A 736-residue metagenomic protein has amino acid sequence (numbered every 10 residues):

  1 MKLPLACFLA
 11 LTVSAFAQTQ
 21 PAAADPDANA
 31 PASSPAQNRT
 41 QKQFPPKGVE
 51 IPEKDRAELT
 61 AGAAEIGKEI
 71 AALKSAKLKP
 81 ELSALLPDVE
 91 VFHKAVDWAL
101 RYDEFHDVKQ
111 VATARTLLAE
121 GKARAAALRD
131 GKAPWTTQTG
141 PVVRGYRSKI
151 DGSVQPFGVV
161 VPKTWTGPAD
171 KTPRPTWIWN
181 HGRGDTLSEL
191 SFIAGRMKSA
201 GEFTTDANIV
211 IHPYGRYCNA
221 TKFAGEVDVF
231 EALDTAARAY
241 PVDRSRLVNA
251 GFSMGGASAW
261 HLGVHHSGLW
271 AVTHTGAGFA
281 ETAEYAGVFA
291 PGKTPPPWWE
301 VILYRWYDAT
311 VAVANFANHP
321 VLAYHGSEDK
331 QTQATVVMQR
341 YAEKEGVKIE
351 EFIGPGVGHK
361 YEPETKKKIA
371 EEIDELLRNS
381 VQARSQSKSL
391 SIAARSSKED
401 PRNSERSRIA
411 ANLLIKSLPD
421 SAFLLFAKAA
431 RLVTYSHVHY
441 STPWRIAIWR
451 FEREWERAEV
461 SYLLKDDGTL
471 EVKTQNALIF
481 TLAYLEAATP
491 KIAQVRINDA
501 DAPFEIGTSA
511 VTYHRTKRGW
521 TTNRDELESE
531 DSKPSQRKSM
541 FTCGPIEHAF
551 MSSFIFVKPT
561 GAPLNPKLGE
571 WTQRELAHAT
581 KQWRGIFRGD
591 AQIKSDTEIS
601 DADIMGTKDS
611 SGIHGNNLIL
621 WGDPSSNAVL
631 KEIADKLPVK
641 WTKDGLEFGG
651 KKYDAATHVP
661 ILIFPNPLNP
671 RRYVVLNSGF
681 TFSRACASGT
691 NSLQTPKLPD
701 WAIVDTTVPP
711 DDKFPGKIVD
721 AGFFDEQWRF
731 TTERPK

Functional and structural regions predicted by a protein language model:
Q20-V49, Y102-R174: A domain-start/cap signature at the N-terminus of enzymes
N29-V89: Amphipathic, heptad-repeat alpha-helical segments
T164-T172, K222-M254, V264-W270, N315 (+1 more regions): Gly/Ser-rich "nucleophile elbow"/oxyanion-hole loop immediately N-terminal to the catalytic nucleophile in hydrolases
K171-Y240: Active-site machinery of serine-nucleophile hydrolases
G182-R196, G268-H319: Mobile cap/lid helix-loop segments that gate and shape the active-site cleft of serine hydrolases
N249-G251, G276, Y324: Short beta-strand immediately N-terminal to the catalytic nucleophile in serine-hydrolase-like folds
A290-Y361, A370: The feature captures the conserved acid-bearing segment of alpha/beta-hydrolase catalytic domains
E471, I479-E486, P490-K736: Solvent-exposed alpha-helical segments and adjacent loops that form catalytic or protein-interaction surfaces
